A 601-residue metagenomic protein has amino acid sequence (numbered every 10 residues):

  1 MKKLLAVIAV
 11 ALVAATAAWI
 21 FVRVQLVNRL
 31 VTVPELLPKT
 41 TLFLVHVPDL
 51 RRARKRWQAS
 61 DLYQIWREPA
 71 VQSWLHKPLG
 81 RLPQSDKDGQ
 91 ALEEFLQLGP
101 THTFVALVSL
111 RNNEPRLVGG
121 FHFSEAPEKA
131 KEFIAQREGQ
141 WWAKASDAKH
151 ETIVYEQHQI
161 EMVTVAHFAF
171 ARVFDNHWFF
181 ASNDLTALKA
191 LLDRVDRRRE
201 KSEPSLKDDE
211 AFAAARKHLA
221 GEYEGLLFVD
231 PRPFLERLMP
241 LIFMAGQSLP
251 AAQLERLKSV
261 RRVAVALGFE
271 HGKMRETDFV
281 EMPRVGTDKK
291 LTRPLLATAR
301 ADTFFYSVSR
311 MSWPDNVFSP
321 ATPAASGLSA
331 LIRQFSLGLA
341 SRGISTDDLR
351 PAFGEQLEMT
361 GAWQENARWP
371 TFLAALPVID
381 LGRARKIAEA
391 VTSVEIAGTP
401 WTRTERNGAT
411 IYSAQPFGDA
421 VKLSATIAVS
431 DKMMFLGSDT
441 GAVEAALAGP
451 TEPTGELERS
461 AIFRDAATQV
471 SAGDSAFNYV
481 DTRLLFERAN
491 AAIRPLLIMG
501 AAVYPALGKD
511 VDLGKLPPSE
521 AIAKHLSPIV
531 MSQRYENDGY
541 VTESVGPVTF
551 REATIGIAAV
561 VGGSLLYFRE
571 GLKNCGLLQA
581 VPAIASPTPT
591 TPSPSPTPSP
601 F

Functional and structural regions predicted by a protein language model:
K2-M162, D208-R368, R385-P400, F477 (+2 more regions): Structural boundary/hinge residues at secondary-structure and domain interfaces
K2-V7, G437-S438, R464-F601: Extended terminal
V33, F104-S109, A166-N176, E358-Q364 (+2 more regions): Short, surface-exposed beta-strand/loop micro-motifs that present aromatic residues
F123-E128, N183-L188, V378-G382, D439-A442: Helix N-cap motif at beta-to-alpha junctions
Q157, V173-F179, H271-K273, A428-M434 (+2 more regions): Short, solvent-exposed coil/turn segments at beta-strand boundaries
T164-L241, A420-A506: A conserved glycine-rich beta-strand in the N-terminal activation segment of trypsin-fold
Q356, E405-K422: Flexible, glycine/threonine-enriched loop-and-boundary segments that flank and lead into catalytic domains of large
R368-L381: Loop/turn-rich, solvent-exposed surfaces of beta-rich toroidal or solenoidal domains
